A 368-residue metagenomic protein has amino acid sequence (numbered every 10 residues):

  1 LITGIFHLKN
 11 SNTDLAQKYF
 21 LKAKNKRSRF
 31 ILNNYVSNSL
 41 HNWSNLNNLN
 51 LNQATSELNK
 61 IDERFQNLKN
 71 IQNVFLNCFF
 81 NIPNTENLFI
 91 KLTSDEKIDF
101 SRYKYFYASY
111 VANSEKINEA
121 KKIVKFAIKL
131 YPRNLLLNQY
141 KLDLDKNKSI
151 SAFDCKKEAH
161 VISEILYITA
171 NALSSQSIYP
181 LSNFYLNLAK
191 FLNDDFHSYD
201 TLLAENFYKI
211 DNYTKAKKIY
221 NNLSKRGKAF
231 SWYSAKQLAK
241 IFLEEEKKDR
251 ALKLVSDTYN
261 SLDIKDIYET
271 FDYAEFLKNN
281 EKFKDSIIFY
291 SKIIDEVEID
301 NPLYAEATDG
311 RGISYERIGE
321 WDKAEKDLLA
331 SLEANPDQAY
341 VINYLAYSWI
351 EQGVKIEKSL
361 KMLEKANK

Functional and structural regions predicted by a protein language model:
L1-I2, R27-L40, D62-Q72, E96-F106 (+9 more regions): Generic helix N-cap/helix-start motif at coil->alpha-helix transitions
I5, W43, F75, S109 (+6 more regions): Residue-level recognition of tetratricopeptide repeat
N10, N48, F79-I82, S114 (+6 more regions): Structural motif corresponding to the intra-repeat A-B loop/turn of tetratricopeptide repeats
T13, L51-N52, I82-T85, I117 (+6 more regions): TPR-repeat structural position
A23, I61, L92-T93, A127 (+6 more regions): Canonical positions in the second alpha-helix
V74-F79, Y344-K368: Alpha-helical adaptor scaffolds
